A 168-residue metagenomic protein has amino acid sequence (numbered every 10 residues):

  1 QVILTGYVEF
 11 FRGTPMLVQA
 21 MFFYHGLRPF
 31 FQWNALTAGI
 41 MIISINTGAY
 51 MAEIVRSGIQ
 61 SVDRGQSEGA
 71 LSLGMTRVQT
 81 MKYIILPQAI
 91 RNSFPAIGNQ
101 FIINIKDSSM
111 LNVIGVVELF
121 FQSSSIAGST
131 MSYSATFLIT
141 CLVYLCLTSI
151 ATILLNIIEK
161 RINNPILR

Functional and structural regions predicted by a protein language model:
Q1-R168: Transmembrane alpha-helices and adjacent helix-loop boundaries
